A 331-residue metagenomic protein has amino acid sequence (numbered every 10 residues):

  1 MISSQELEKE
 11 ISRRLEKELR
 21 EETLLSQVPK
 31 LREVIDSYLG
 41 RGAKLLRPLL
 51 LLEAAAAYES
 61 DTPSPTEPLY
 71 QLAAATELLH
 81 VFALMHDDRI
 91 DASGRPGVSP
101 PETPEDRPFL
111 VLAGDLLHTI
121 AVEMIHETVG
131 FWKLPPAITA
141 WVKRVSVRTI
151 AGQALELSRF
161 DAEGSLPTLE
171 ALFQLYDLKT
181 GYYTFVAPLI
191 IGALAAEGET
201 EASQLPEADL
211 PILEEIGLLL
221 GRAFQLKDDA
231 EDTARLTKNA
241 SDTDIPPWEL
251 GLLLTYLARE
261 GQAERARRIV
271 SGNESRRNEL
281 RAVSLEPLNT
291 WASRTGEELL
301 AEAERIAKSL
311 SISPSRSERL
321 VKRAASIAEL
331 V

Functional and structural regions predicted by a protein language model:
M1-E21: N-terminal amphipathic/basic leader segments beginning at the initiator methionine
S4, E8, A43, R47 (+8 more regions): Generic structural signal for well-ordered, non-membrane alpha-helical segments in soluble metabolic enzymes
L7-E10, L134-V142, D209-L213, L299 (+1 more regions): Extended, well-ordered alpha-helical scaffold segments
I11-E18, A75, I216, A223-L226 (+3 more regions): Amphipathic alpha-helices that form helix-helix packing interfaces
K17-E18, L25-P29: N-terminal, Lys/Arg-enriched amphipathic/low-complexity engagement segments that precede the first folded domain
Q27-R265: Mg2+-dependent prenyl diphosphate-binding active-site environment of isoprenoid biosynthetic enzymes
E264-S309: Mobile late-domain/C-terminal helix-loop "cap" segments that border catalytic sites or the cytosolic face
S311-V331: Short, amphipathic C-terminal "tail helix"
